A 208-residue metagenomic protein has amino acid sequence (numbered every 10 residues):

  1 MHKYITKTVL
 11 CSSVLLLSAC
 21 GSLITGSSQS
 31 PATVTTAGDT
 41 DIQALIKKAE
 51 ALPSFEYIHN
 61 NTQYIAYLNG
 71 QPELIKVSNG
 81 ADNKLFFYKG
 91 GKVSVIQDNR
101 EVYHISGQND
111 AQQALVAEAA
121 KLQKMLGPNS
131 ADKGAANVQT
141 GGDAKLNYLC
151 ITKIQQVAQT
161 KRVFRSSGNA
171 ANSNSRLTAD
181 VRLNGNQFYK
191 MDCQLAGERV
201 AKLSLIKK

Functional and structural regions predicted by a protein language model:
M1-L10: Bacterial N-terminal signal peptides that target proteins for export
S13-V14, D143, N186: Residue-level signal for mature regions of secreted extracellular proteins and peptides
G21-L23: Bacterial signal peptide processing site
S27-K133: Repetitive, compositionally biased segments used for assembly/scaffolding
G38-D41, L45, A136-R165: Short, non-transmembrane alpha-helical segments in secretory-pathway proteins
N69-K84, R165-A196, V200-K208: Exposed beta-strand-loop-beta-strand "reactive/processing" segments of non-cytosolic proteins
